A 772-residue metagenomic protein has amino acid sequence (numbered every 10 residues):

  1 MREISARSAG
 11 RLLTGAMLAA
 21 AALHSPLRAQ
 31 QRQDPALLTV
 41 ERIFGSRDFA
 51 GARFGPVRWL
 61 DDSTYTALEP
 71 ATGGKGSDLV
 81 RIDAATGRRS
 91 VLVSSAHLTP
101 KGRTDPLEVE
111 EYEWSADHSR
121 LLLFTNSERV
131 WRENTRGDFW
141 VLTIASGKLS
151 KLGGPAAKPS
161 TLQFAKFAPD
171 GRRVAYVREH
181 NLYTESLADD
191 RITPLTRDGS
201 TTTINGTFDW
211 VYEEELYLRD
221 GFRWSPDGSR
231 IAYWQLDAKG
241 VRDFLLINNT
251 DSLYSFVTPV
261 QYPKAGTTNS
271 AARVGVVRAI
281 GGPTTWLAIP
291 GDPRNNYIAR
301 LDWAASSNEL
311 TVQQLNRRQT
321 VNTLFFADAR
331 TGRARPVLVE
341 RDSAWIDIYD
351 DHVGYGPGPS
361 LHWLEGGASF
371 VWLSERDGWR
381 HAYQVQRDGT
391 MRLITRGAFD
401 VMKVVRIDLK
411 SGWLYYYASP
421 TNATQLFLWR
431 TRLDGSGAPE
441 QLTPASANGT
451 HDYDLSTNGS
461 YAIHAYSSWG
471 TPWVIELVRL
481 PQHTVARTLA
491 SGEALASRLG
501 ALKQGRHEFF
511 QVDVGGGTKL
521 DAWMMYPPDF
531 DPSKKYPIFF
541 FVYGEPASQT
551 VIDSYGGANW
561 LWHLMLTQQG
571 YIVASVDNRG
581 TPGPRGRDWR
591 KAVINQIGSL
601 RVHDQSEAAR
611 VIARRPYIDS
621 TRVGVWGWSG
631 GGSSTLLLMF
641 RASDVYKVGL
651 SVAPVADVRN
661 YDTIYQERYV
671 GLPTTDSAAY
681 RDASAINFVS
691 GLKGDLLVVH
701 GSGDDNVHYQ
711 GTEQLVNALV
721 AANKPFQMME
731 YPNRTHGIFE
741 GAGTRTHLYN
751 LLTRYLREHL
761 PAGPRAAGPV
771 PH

Functional and structural regions predicted by a protein language model:
M1-T14: Bacterial N-terminal signal peptides that target proteins for export
A9-L12, A29, F688: Low-complexity, intrinsically disordered segments with a bias for serine/threonine
G15, A29-W473, L477-V478, Q504 (+2 more regions): Beta-propeller folds
A20-R28: C-terminal segment of classical bacterial N-terminal signal peptides
R242-D243, A299-D302, S307, Q313 (+2 more regions): Serine-hydrolase catalytic core recognition
